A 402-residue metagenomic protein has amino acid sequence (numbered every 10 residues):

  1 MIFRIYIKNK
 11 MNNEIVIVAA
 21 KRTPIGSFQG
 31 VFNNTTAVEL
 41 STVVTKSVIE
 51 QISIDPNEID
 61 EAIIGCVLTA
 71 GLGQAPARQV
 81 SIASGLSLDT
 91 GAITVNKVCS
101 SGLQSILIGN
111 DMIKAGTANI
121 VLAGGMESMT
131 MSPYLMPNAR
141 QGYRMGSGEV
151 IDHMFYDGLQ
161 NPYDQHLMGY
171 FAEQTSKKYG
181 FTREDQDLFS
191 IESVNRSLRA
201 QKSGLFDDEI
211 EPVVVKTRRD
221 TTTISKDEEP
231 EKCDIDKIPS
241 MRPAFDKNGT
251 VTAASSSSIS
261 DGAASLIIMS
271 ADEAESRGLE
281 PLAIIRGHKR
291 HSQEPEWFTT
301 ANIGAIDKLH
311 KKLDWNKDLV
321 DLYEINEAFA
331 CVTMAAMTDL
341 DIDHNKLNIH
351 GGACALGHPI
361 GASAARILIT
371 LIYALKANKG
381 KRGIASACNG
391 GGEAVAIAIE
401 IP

Functional and structural regions predicted by a protein language model:
K10-T35, S47, V150, I235-T300 (+6 more regions): Condensing-enzyme catalytic core mediating Claisen C-C bond formation in acyl metabolism
M11-L72, P76-S84, G91, F171-R183 (+6 more regions): Conserved active-site "lid/cap" helical segment
R22-T23, N34, V38-V43, Q51 (+3 more regions): N-terminal extracellular/periplasmic Venus flytrap/periplasmic-binding protein-like
C66-I120, P162-L167, K232-S258, D339-L371 (+1 more regions): Conserved catalytic cysteine-centered active-site region of acyl-thioester-dependent Claisen-condensing enzymes
K97-E127, S176-L205, S265-D272, M337 (+2 more regions): Active-site-proximal alpha-helical scaffold in enzymes
I120-T175: Flexible glycine-/small-residue-enriched beta->alpha junction loops that bind anionic phosphate/pyrophosphate groups
F171-E173, E209, K216, R286-A355: Active-site pocket-lining segment
